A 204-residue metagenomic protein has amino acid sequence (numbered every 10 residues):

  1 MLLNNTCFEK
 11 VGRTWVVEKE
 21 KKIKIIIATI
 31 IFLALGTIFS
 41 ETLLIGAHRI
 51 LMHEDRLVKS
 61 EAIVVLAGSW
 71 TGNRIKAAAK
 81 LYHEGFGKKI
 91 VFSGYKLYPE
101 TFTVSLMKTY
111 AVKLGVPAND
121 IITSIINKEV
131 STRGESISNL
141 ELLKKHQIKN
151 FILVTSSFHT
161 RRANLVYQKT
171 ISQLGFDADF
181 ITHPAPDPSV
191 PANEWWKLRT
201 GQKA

Functional and structural regions predicted by a protein language model:
G12-H53: N-terminal type II signal-anchor transmembrane helix that functions as the membrane-insertion/stop-transfer segment
K19, R74, R199-T200: Short, isolated positions within intrinsically disordered regulatory regions of eukaryotic proteins
T42-W196: A structural signal for short, hydrophobic/glycine-enriched beta-strand patches
W195-A204: A transmembrane-helix-recognition feature enriched in membrane-embedded lipid enzymes and envelope glyco-/phospholipid
